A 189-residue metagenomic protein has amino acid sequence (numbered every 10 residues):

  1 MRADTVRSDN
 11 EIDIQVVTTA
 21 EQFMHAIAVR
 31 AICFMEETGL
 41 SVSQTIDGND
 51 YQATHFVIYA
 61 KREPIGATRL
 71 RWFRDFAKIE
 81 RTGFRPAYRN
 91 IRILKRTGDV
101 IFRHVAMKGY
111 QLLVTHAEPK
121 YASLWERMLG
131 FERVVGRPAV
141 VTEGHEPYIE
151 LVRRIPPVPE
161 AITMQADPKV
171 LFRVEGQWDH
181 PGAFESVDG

Functional and structural regions predicted by a protein language model:
M1-I12, A106-M107, T115-G189: Terminal substrate-recognition subdomain of acyl/acetyltransferases
M1-R7, T18, I46, Q52-Y59 (+2 more regions): Short N-terminal helix-initiation segments at or just after the protein's N-terminus
V16-Y88: A conserved beta-strand-loop-helix scaffold within acyl/acetyltransferase catalytic domains
H55, V114-T115: Short, hydrophobic beta-strand segments that form beta-sheet elements in well-ordered domains
F84, R89-R103, A117: Conserved acetyl-CoA-binding loop-helix of GNAT-fold acetyltransferases
Q111: Short acidic/polar active-site loop segments enriched in Thr and Asp
